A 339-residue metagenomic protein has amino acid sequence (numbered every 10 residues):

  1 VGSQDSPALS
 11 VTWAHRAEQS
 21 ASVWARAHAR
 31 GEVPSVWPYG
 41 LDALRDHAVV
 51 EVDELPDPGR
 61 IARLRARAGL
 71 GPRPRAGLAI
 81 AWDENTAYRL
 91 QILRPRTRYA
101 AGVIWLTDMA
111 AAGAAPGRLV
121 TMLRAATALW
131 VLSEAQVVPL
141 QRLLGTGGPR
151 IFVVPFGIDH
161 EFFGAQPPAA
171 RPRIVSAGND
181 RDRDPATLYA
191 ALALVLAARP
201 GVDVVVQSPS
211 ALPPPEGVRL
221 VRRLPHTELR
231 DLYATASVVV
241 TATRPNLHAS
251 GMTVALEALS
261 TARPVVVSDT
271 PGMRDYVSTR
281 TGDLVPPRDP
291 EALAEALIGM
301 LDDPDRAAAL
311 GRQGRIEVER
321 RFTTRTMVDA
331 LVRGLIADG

Functional and structural regions predicted by a protein language model:
A111-G113, V138-R142, G157-R171: Acidic anion/phosphate-binding donor-loop and adjacent secondary structure in glycosyltransferase catalytic cores
A126-P149: A short, active-site helix/loop in glycosyltransferases that binds the activated sugar's phosphate group
P167-R183, Y189-A193: Conserved donor-binding/catalytic core segment of Leloir-type glycosyltransferases
V175, T279-P290, G299-P304: Conserved acidic donor-binding segment of nucleotide-sugar-dependent glycosyltransferases
S208-L232: Nucleotide-activated donor-binding/catalytic signature segment of Leloir-type glycosyltransferases, i.e., the conserved
A234-H248, R263-P264: Acidic donor-binding loop of glycosyltransferase active sites
T241-L256, T270, R274-D275: Nucleotide-sugar-dependent
A292, G299, R306-R320, M327-R333: A short, well-ordered alpha-helix in the C-terminal region of glycosyltransferases
